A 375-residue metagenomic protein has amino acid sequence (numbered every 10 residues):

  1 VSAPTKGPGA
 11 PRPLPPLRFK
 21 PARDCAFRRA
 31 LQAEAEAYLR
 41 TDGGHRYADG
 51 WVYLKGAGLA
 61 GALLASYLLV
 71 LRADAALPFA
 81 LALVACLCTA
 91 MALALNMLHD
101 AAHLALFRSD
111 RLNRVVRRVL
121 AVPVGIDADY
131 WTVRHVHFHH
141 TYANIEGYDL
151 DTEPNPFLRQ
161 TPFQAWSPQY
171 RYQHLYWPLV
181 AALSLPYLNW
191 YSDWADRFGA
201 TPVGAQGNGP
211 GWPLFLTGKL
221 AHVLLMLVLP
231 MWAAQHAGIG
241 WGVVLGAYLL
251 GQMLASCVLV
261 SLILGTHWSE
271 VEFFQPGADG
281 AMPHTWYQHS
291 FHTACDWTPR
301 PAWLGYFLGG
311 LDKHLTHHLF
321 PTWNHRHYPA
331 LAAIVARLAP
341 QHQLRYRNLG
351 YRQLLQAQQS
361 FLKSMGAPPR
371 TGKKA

Functional and structural regions predicted by a protein language model:
K6-R23, V115-R118: Short, contiguous pre-domain boundary segments
L14-A37, V180-R197: Short, charged cytosolic
P15-C25, G43-G44, V124-A128, N144: Short intracellular "coupling" helices and adjacent cytoplasmic loop segments at the cytosolic face of multi-pass
Q32-L54: Membrane-interface, cytosolic juxtamembrane amphipathic helix immediately N-terminal to a transmembrane helix, enriched
R46-A94, A121, I126, Y172-P186 (+1 more regions): Alpha-helical bilayer-embedded segments of polytopic membrane proteins, i.e., transmembrane/intramembrane helices
A85-G207, P276-P369: Membrane-embedded catalytic scaffold of the fatty acid hydroxylase/desaturase
H99-L106, L262-E270: A cytosolic-side transmembrane-helix exit/cap motif
L250-L264, W268-S269, V335-R345: C-terminal, active-site-flanking charged/polar segments
